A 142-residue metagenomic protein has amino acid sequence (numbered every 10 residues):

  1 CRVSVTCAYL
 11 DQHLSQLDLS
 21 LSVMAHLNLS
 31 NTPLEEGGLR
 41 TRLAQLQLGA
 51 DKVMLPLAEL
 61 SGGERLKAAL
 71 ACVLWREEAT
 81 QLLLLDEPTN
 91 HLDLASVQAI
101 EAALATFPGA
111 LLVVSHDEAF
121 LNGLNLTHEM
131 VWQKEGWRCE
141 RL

Functional and structural regions predicted by a protein language model:
C1-L142: ABC ATP-binding cassette signature C-motif
